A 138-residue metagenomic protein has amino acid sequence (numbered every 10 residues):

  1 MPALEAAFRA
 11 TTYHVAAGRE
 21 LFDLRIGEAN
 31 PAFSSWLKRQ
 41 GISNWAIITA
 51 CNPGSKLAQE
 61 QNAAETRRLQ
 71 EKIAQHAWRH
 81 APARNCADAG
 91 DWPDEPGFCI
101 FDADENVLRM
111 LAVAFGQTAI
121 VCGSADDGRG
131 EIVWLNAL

Functional and structural regions predicted by a protein language model:
M1-K72: N-terminal, charge-rich interaction modules
R25-N30, E71-A74, P82-N85, A89 (+1 more regions): Mature, function-bearing regions of proteins
K38-R39, G90, M110-V113: A general structural signal for short secondary-structure junctions and capping/turn motifs
A63-V107: Amphipathic protein-protein interaction modules
D94-G97, F101-E131: Short, compact, well-ordered microdomains
